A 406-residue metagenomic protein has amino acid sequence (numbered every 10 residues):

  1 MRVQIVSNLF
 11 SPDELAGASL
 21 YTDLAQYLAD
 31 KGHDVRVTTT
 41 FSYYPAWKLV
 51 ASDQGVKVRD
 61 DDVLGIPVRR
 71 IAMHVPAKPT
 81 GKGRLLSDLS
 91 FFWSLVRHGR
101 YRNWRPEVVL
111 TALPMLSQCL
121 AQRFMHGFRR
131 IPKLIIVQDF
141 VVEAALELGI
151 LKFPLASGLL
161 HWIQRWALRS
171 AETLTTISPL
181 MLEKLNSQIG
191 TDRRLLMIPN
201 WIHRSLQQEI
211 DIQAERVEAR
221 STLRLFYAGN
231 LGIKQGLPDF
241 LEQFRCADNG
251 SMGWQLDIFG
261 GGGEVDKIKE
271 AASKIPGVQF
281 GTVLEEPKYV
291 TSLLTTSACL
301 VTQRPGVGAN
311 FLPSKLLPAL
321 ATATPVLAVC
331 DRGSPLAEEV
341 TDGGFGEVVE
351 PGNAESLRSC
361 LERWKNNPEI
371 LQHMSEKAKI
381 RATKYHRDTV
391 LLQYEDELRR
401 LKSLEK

Functional and structural regions predicted by a protein language model:
M1-V56, D60-D62, E242, A247-N249 (+1 more regions): N-terminal subdomain of nucleotide-sugar transferases
R100, L120, F124-F128, P154-L174: Membrane-proximal helix-turn-helix segments that form the acceptor-binding/catalytic region of lipid-linked
L180, W201: Carbohydrate-associated surface elements
I202, R216-Q235, L241-R245, D257: Conserved donor-binding/catalytic core segment of Leloir-type glycosyltransferases
Q235, E285-L294, C299-L320, P325-E338: Nucleotide-sugar-dependent
S251, V265-V290: Nucleotide-activated donor-binding/catalytic signature segment of Leloir-type glycosyltransferases, i.e., the conserved
R363-N367, R387-K406: C-terminal alpha-helical cap of glycosyltransferases
I370-K384: A short, well-ordered alpha-helix in the C-terminal region of glycosyltransferases
